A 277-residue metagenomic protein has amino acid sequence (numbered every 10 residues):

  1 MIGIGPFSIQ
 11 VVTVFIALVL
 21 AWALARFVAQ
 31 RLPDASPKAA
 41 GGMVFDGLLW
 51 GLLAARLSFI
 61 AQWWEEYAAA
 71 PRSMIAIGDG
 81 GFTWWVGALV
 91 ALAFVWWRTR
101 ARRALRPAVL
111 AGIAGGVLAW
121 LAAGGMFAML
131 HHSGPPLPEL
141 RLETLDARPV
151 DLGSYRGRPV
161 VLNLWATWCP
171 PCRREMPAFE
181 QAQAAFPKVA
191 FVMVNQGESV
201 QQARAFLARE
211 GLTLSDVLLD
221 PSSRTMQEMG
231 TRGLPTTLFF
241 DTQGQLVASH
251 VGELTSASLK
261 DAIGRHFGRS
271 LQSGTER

Functional and structural regions predicted by a protein language model:
M1-H131: Hydrophobic, membrane-interfacing alpha helices
L121-G153, L212: N-terminal "domain-start" segment that seeds a small globular fold
D151-R173, F179: Short active-site neighborhood of thiol/selenol oxidoreductases, capturing the structured segment around
R174-Q196, A208-R209: Conserved helix-turn-beta segment immediately C-terminal to the redox Cys motif in thioredoxin-like folds
P187, V194, R209-E210, L234 (+3 more regions): Soluble extramembrane regions of membrane proteins in the secretory/endomembrane system
V192, A208-Q243: Short, internal strand/loop/helix patches that form the active-site neighborhood or redox-interaction surface
Q201-R204: Acidic helix N-cap motif at the loop->helix transition within catalytic regions of sugar-transfer enzymes
D241-R277: Thiol-/selenol-based redox modules, centered on thioredoxin-like and closely related oxidoreductase domains
